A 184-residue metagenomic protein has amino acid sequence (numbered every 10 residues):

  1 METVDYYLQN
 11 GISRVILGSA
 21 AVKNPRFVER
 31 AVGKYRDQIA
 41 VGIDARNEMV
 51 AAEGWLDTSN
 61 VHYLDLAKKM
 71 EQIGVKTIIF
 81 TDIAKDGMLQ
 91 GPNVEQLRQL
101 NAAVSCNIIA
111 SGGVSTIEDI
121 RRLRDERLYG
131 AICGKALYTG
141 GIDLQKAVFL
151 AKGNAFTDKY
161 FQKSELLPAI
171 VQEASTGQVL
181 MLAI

Functional and structural regions predicted by a protein language model:
M1-G11, L17, R26, E95-A131: Catalytic cores of alpha/beta
E2-D86: Conserved anion-binding
V22, N47, T116-I117, Y138 (+1 more regions): Alpha-helix N-cap/helix-start and coil->helix boundary motif
F27-K34, I39, N101, I120-N154: C-terminal helical cap(s) of enzyme catalytic domains, especially alpha/beta-barrels
D37, A136, F149-I184: Flexible "arm" and connector segments at domain edges
A40-V50, N107-V114, G134: Short, basic, helix/turn surface patches
A45-A51, G91-N93, R127-L137: A broadly tuned preference for mixed-charge, low-complexity surface segments
A52, T58-G113, I117, G140 (+2 more regions): Ordered, small/hydrophobic-rich secondary-structure cores
